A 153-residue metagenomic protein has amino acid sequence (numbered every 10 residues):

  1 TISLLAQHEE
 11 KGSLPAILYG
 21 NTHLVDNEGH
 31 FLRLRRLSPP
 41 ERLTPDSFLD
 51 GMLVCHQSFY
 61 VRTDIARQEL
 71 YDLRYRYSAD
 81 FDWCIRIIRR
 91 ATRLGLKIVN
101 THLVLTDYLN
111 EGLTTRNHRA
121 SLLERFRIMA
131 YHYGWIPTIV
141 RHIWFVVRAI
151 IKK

Functional and structural regions predicted by a protein language model:
T1-L32: Conserved donor NDP-sugar-binding/catalytic core segment of glycosyltransferases
A6-G12, R33, G95, H142 (+1 more regions): Short, flexible coil/linker elements and helix-boundary hinge sites characteristic of intrinsically disordered
H8-E9, A91, H132-I136: A general structural signal marking secondary-structure boundaries and capping sites
A16-L18, V99-T101, P137-R141: A short coil-to-beta-strand element that immediately follows conserved catalytic motifs
G20, D26, R33-S121, I128: Conserved nucleotide-sugar donor-binding catalytic segment
A130-K153: Membrane-proximal basic amphipathic "stem/tether" segments
